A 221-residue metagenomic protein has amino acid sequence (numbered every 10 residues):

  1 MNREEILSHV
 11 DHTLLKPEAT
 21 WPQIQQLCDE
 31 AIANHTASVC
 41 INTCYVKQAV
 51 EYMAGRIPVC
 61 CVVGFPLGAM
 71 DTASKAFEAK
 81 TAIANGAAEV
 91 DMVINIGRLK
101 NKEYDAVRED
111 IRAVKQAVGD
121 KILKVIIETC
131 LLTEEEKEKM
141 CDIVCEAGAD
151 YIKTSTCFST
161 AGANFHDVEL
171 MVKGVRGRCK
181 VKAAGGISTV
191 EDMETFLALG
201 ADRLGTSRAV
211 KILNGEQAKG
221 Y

Functional and structural regions predicted by a protein language model:
M1-N34, C44-V181, T189-G215, G220-Y221: Alpha/beta enzyme core
I41, A184: Small/polar loops that bind or transfer phosphate-bearing groups
